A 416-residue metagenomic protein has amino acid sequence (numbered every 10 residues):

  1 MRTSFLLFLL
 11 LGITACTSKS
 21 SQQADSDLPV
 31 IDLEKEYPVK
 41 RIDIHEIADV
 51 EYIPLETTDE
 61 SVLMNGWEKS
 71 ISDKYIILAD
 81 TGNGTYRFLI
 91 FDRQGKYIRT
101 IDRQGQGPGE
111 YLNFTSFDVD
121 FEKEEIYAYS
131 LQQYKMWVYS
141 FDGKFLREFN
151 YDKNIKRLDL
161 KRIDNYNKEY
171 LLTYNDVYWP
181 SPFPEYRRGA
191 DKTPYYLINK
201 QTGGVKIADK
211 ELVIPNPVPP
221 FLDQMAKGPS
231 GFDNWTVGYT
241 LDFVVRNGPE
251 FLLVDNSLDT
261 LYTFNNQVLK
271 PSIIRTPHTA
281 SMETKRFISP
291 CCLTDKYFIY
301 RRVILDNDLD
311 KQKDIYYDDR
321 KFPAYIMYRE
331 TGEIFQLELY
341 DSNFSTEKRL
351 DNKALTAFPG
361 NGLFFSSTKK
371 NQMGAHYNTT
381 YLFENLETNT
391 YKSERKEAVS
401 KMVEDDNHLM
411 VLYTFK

Functional and structural regions predicted by a protein language model:
S21-Y52: Blade/loop signatures of beta-propeller domains
V50-Y86: Beta-strand-rich domains and repeat architectures in extracellular enzymes and scaffolds, especially beta-propellers
E56-N65, K96-K123, S130, N154: Blade-loop segments of beta-propeller domains
D59, D102-E110, N150-L158, E211-P215 (+2 more regions): Short coil/turn segments at the loop-to-beta-strand junctions that recur within blades of beta-propeller repeat folds
G66-S70, T115-E122, L160-K168, Y174-Y178 (+4 more regions): Structural signature of eukaryotic scaffold interfaces centered on beta-propeller domains
I90-R93, M136-D142, R188-G203, D259-Y262 (+2 more regions): Beta-propeller blade signature
L131-T193, I207-F221: Asp-box/WD-like beta-propeller blade repeats and closely related beta-sheet repeat scaffolds
K270-I288, T331-K369, F383: Conserved blade-ending motifs and adjacent loop-strand segments that build the rim/top face of beta-propeller domains
